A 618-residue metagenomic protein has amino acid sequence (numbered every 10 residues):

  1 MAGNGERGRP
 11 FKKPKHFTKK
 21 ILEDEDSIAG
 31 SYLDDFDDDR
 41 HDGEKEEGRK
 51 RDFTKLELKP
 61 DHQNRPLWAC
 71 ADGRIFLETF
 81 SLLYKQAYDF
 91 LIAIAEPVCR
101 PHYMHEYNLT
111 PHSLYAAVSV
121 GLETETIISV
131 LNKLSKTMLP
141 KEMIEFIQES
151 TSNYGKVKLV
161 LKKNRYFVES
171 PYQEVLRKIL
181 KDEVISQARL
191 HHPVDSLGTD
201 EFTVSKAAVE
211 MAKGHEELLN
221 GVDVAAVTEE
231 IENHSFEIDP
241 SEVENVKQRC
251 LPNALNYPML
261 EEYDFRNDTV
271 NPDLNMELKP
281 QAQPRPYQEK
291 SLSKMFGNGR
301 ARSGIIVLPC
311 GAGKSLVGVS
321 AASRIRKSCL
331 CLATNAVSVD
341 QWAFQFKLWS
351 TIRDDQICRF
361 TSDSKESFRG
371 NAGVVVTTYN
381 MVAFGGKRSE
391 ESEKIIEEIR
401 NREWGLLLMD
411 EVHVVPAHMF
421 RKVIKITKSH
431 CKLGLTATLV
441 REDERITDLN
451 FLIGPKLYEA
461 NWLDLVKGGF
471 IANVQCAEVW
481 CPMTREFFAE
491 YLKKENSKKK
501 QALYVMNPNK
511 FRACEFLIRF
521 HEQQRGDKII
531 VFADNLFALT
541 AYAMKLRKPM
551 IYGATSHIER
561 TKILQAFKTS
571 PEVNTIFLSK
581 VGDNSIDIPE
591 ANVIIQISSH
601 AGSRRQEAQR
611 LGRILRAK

Functional and structural regions predicted by a protein language model:
F265-V307: Conserved pre-motif I regulatory segment
N298-A322: Walker A/P-loop
A322, L492-M544: Conserved interdomain hinge at the start of the Helicase C-terminal
A336-E366: Conserved helix-turn-beta segment of the N-terminal RecA-like "Helicase ATP-binding" lobe in SF1/SF2 helicases
S364-F368, K528-F532, F537-A541, R547-D583 (+1 more regions): Conserved helicase ATPase core of P-loop NTP-dependent helicases/translocases
G405-L406, E411-A477: Post-DEXD/H (motif II) to motif III coupling segment of the RecA-like Helicase ATP-binding lobe
L439, A601-K618: Conserved SF2 helicase motif VI
F577, N584-S599: A short beta-strand element within the Helicase C-terminal
